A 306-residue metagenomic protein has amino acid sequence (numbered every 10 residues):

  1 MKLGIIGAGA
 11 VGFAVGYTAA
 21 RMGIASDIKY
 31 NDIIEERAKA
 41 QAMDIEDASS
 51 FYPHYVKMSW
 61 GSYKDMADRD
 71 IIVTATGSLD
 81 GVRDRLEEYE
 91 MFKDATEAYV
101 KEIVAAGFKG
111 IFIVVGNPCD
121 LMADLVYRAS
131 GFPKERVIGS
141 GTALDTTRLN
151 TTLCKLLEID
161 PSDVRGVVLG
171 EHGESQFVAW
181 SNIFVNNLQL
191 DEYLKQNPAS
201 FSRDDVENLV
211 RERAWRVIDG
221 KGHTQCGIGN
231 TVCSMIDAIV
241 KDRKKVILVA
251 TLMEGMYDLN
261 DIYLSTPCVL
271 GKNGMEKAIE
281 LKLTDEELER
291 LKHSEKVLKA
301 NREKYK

Functional and structural regions predicted by a protein language model:
M1-Q41: NAD(P)+-binding Rossmann beta1-loop-alpha1 motif at the extreme N-terminus of oxidoreductases
V11-V15, V82, C119-D124: Short glycine/serine/threonine-rich phosphate/pyrophosphate-binding segments that cradle anionic phosphate groups
Y17-R21, M43, D47, K101 (+2 more regions): Short, well-ordered alpha-helices that flank and scaffold nucleotide-derived cofactor binding pockets
I33-D70, D84, K299-K304: Conserved N-terminal Rossmann-fold NAD(P) cofactor-binding segment
H54-I111: Rossmann-like NAD(P)-binding element
E87-V104, G110-I159: Glycine-/Pro-rich loop/turn segments that contact NAD(P) or position catalytic residues in Rossmann-like domains
S130-R136, D145-K306: C-terminal substrate-binding/catalytic lobe of Rossmann-fold NAD(P)-dependent dehydrogenases
